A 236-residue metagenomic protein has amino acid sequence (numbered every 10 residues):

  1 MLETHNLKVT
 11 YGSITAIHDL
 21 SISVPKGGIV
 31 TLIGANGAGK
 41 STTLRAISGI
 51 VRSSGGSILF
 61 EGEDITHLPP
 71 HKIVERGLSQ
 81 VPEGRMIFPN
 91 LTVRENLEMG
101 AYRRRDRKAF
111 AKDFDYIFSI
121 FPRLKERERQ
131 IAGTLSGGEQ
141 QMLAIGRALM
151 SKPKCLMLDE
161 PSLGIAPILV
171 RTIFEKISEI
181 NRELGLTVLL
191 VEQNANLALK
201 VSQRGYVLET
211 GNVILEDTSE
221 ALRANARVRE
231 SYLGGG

Functional and structural regions predicted by a protein language model:
M1-G236: Glycine-rich phosphate-binding loops of nucleotide-dependent enzymes
